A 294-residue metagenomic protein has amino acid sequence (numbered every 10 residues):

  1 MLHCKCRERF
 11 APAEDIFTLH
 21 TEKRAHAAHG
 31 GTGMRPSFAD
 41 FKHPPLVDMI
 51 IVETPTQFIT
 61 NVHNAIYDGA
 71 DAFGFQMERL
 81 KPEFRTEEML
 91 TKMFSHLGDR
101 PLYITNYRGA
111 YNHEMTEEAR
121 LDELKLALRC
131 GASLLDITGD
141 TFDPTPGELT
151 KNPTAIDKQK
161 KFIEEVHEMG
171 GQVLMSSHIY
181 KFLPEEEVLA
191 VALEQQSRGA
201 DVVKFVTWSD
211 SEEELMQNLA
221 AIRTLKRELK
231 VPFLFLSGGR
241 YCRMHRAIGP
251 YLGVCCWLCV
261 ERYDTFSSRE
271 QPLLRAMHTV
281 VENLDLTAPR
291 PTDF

Functional and structural regions predicted by a protein language model:
C4-C6: Cysteine-centered motifs
F17-H20, R24-T60: N-terminal amphipathic alpha-helix/helix-capping segment at the start of soluble metabolic enzymes
L46-E165, Q172, S177-K181: Active-site beta->alpha loop and helix N-cap motifs at the rims of alpha/beta catalytic domains
G139-F294: Catalytic alpha/beta core domains of metabolic enzymes, predominantly
